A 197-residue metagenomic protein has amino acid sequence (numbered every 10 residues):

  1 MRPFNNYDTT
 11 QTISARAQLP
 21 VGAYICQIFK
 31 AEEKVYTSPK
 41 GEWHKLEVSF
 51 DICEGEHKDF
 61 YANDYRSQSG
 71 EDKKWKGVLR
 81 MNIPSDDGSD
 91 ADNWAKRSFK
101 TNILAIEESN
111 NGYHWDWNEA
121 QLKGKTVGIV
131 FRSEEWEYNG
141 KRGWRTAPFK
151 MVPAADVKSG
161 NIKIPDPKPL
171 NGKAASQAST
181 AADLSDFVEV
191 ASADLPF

Functional and structural regions predicted by a protein language model:
M1-F197: Short beta-rich binding modules
